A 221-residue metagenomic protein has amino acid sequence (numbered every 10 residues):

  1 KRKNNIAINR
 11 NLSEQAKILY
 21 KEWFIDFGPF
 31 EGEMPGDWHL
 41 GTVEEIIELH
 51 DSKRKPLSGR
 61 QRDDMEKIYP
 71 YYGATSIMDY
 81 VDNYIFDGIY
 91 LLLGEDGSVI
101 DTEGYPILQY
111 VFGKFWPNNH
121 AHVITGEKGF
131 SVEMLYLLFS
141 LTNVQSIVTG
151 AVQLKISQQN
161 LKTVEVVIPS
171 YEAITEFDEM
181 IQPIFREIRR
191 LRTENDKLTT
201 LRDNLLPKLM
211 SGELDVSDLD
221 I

Functional and structural regions predicted by a protein language model:
K1-P56, Q61-G73, V167, Y171-V216: Non-catalytic DNA-recognition/assembly elements of restriction-modification systems
M34-P35, H39-P169, D220-I221: DNA target-recognition domains and sequence-specific DNA-contacting regions of bacterial/archaeal
